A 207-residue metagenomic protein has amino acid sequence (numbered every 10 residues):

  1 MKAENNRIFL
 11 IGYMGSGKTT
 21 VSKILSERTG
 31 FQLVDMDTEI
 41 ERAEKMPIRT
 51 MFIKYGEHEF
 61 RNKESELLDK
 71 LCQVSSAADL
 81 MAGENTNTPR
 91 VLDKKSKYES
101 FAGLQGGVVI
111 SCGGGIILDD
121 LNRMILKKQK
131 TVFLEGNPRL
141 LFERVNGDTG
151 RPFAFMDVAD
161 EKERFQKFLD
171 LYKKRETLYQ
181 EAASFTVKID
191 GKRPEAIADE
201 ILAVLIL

Functional and structural regions predicted by a protein language model:
K2-A3, I24, R28, D160 (+1 more regions): NTP-dependent small-molecule kinase module
L10: Hydrophobic anchor at the beta1->P-loop junction of P-loop NTPases
Y13: P-loop (Walker A) phosphate-binding loop of NTP-binding proteins
S16: ATP-binding Walker
T19: Walker A/P-loop
R28-V34: Post-Walker A helix-loop "phosphate-sensing" segment adjacent to the P-loop in P-loop NTPases
M36-I116, D120-M124, N146: ATP-dependent small-molecule kinase phosphotransfer cores that center on conserved nucleotide phosphate-binding segments
K128-E176: A glycine- and Lys/Arg-enriched "phosphate-lid" helix/loop adjacent to the NTP-binding pocket of small-molecule kinases
